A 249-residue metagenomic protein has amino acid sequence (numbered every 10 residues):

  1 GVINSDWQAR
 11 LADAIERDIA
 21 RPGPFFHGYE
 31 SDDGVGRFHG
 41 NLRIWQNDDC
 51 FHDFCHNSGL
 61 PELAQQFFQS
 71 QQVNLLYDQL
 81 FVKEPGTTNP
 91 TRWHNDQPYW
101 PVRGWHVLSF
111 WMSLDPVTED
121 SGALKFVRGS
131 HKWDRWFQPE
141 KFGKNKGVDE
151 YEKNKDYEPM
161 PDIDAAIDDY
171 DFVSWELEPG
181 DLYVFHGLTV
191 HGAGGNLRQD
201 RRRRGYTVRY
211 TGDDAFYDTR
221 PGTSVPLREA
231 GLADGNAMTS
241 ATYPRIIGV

Functional and structural regions predicted by a protein language model:
G1-W93, P98-P101, T223, E229-A233 (+1 more regions): Non-heme Fe(II)-dependent double-stranded beta-helix
F25-E30, W136, E140-F142, P179-V184 (+1 more regions): Non-heme Fe(II)/2-oxoglutarate
L60, S70, P85-T87, V117-E119 (+3 more regions): Short, charged/polar surface micro-motifs in flexible loops or helix N-caps
F68, N95-V107, Y170, L177 (+1 more regions): A short beta-loop-beta micro-motif enriched in histidine and acidic residues
Q79, N95, M112-P116, R128: Short, structured patches in soluble enzyme cores that scaffold and shape functional sites
N95, E158-D169, D200-R201, P221-P226: Short, surface-exposed loop/helix-turn segments at secondary-structure junctions that function as lids/hinges flanking
P101-E119, E176-P179, V184, R209-D213: Short, conserved beta-strand element in jelly-roll/cupin
E119-V190: Double-stranded beta-helix
